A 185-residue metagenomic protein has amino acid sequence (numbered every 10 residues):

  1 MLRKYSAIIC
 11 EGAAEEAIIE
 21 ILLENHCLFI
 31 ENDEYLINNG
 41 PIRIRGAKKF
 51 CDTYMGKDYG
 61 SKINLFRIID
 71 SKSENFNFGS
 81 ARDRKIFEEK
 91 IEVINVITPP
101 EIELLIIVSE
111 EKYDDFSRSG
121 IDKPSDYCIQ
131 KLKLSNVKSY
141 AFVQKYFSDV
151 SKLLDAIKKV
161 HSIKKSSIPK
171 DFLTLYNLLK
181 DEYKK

Functional and structural regions predicted by a protein language model:
M1-R3, E16-I37, K48-K185: C-terminal accessory helical subdomains adjacent to catalytic cores in phosphodiester- and nucleotide-handling enzymes
C10-G12: Extended, compositionally biased accessory segments flanking or bridging domains
G40-R43: Conserved helicase motor
